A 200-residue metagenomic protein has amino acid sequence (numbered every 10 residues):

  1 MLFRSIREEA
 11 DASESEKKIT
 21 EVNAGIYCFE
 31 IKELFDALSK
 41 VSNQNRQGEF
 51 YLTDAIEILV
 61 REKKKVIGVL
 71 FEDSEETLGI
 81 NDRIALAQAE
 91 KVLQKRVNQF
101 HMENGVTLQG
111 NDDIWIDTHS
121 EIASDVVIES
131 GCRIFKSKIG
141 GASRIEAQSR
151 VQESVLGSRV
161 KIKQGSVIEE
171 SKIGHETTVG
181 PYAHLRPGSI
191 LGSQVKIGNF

Functional and structural regions predicted by a protein language model:
M1-L2: Short, small-residue-biased leader/transition segments that mark boundaries at the very start of proteins
R7-Q94: Catalytic-core segments of class I nucleotidyltransferases/pyrophosphorylases that form NMP-activated intermediates
F35-L38, E57-L59, Q99-H101, L108-N111 (+3 more regions): Short C-terminal domain-edge/linker segments immediately following a structured domain
E90-H119: Long, charged amphipathic helices and adjacent flexible linkers at domain junctions
G110-D112, D117-T118, A123-S124, E129-S130 (+12 more regions): Left-handed beta-helix
